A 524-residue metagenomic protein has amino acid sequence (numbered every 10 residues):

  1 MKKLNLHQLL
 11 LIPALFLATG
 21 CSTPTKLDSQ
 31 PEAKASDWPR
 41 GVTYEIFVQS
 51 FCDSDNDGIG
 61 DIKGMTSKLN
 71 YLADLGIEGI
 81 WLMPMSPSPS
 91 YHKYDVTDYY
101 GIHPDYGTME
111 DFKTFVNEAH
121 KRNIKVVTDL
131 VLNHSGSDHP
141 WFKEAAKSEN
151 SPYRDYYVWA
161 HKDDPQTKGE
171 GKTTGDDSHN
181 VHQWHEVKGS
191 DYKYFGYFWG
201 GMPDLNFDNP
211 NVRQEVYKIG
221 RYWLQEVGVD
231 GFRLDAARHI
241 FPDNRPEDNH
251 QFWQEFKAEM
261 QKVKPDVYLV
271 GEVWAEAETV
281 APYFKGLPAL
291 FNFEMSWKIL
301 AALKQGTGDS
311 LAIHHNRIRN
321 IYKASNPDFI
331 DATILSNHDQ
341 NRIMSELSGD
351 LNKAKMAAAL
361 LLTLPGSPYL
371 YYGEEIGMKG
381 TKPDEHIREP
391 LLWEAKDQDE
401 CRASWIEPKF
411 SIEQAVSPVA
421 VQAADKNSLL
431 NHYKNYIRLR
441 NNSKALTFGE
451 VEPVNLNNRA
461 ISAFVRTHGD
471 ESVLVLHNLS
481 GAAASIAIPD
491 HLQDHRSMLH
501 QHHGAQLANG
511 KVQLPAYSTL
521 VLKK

Functional and structural regions predicted by a protein language model:
K2-L10: Bacterial N-terminal signal peptides that target proteins for export
L10-A18: Bacterial N-terminal signal peptides
C21-F198, L205, Q214, A237-V280 (+2 more regions): Acidic/aromatic-lined carbohydrate-recognition and catalytic surfaces of CAZymes acting on diverse glycans
W38, V263, W274, F284 (+8 more regions): Loop/helix patches that line or flank the sugar-binding groove of alpha-linked glycan CAZymes
G60-Y71, P210-L224, A354, A358: Short, acidic/polar
H120, N133-H134, H139-K168, I219 (+9 more regions): Active-site-proximal helices and loops of the catalytic beta/alpha 8
A483-H502: Beta-strand-rich binding/interaction modules
A508-K524: C-terminal beta-strand-rich structural cap/linker in extracellular carbohydrate-active enzymes
